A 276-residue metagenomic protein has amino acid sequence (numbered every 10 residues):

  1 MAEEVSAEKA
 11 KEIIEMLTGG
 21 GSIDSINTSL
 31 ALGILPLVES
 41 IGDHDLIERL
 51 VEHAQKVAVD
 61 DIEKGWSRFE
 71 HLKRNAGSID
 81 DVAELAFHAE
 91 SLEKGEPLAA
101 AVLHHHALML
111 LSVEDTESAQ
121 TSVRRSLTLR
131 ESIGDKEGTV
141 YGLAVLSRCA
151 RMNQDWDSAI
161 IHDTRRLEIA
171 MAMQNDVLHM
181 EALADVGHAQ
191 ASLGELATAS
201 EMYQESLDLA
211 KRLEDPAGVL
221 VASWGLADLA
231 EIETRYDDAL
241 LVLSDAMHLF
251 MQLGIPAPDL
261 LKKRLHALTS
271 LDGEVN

Functional and structural regions predicted by a protein language model:
M1-A99, D272-N276: Flexible inter-repeat linkers and adjacent short helices within tandem amphipathic alpha-helical repeat scaffolds
S22, G42, V59, K94 (+4 more regions): Structural signature of alpha-solenoid helical repeat scaffolds
S29, W66, A101, Y141 (+4 more regions): Residue register of alpha-helical TPR repeats
V38, A54, A58, A89-E93 (+9 more regions): Eukaryotic all-alpha helical interaction scaffolds
V38, K73-N75, L103, L110 (+7 more regions): Residue at a conserved register position within TPR or TPR-like alpha-solenoid repeats
I41, N75-S78, V113, I133 (+8 more regions): Structural motif corresponding to the intra-repeat A-B loop/turn of tetratricopeptide repeats
I47, A54, V82-A89, A119 (+8 more regions): Tetratricopeptide repeat
